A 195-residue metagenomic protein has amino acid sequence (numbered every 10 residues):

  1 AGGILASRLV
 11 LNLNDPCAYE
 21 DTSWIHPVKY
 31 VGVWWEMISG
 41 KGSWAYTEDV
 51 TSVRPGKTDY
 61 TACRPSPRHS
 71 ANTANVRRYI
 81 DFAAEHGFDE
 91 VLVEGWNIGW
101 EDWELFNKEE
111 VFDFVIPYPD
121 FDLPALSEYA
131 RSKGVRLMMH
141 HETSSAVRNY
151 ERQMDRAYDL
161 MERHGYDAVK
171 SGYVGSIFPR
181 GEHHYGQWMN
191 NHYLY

Functional and structural regions predicted by a protein language model:
A1-S132: Conserved structural scaffold segments of CAZyme catalytic domains across common CAZy folds
E94-Y195: Aromatic- and carboxylate-enriched substrate-binding clefts and catalytic-loop regions of carbohydrate-active enzymes
